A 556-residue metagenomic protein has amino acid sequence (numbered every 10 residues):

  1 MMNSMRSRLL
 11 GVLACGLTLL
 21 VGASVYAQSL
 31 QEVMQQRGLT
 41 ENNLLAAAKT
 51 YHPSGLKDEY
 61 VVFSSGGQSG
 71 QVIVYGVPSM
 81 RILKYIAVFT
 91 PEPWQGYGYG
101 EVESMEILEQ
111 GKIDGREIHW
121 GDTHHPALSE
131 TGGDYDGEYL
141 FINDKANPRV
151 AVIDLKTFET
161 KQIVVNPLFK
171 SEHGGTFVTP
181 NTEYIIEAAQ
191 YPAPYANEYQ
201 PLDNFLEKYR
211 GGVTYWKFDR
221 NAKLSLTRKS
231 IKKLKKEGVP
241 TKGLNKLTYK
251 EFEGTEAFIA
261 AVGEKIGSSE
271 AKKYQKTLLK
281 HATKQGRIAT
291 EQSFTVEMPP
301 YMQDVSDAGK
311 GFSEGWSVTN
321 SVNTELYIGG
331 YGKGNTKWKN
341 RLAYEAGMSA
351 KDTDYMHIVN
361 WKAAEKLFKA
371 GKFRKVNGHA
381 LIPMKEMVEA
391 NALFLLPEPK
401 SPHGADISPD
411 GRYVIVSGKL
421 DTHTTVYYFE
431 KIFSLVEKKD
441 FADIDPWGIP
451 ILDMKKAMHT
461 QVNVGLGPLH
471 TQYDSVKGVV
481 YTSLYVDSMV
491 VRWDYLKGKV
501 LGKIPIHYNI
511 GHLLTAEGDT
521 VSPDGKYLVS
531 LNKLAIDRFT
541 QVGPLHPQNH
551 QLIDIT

Functional and structural regions predicted by a protein language model:
M2-L13: Bacterial N-terminal signal peptides that target proteins for export
M5-S7, T18, Q36, G286: Short, intrinsically disordered low-complexity segments
V12-G22: Bacterial N-terminal signal peptides
Y26-T556: Predominantly soluble domains enriched in secretory-pathway, periplasmic, or organellar proteins
